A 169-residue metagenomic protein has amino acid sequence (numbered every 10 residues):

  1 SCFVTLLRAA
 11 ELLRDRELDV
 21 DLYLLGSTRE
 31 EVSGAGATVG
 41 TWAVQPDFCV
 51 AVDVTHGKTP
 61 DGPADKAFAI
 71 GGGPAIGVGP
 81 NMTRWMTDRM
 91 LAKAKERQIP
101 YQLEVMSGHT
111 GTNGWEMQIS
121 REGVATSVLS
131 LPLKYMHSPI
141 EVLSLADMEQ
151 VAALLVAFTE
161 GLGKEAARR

Functional and structural regions predicted by a protein language model:
S1-E31, L154-F158: Alpha-helical metal-binding/catalytic segments enriched in His/Glu/Asp
A10, A37-T38, G114: Generic hydrophobic/aromatic pocket-lining and core-packing "Φ" positions
R14-D19, T41-V44, F68-A69, S120-E122: Solvent-exposed alpha-helices and their adjacent loops that cap or buttress functional pockets in soluble metabolic
L25, F48-V50, S127-L129: Hydrophobic/aromatic beta-strand patches that form the interior of the parallel beta-sheet core in alpha/beta enzyme
G26-S33, T55-H56, G108, L133-Y135: Acidic, glycine-rich active-site loops and adjacent beta-strand->loop/helix elements that engage anionic groups
V32-L103: Metal-dependent peptidase/peptidase-like ectodomains
G72-A152, F158-R169: Active-site-adjacent substrate-binding region of metalloamidase/peptidase-like peptide-processing proteins
